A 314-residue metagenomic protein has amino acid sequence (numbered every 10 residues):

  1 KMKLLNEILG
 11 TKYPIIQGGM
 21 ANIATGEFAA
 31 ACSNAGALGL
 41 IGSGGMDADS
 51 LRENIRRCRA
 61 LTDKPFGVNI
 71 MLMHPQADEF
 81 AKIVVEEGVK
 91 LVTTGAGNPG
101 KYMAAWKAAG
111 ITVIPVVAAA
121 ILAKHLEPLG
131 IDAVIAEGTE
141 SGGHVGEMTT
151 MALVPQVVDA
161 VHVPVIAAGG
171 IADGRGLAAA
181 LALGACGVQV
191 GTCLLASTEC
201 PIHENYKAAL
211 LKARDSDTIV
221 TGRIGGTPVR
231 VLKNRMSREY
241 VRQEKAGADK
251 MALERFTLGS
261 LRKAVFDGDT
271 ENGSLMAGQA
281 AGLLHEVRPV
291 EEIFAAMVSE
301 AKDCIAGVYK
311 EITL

Functional and structural regions predicted by a protein language model:
K1-P164: Active-site entrance/lid segments in N-terminal catalytic domains of soluble metabolic enzymes
I23, I171-A172: Residue-level detector of alpha-helix initiation sites
A152-I166, A172-L314: Conserved active-site-proximal phosphate/metal-binding subdomains
